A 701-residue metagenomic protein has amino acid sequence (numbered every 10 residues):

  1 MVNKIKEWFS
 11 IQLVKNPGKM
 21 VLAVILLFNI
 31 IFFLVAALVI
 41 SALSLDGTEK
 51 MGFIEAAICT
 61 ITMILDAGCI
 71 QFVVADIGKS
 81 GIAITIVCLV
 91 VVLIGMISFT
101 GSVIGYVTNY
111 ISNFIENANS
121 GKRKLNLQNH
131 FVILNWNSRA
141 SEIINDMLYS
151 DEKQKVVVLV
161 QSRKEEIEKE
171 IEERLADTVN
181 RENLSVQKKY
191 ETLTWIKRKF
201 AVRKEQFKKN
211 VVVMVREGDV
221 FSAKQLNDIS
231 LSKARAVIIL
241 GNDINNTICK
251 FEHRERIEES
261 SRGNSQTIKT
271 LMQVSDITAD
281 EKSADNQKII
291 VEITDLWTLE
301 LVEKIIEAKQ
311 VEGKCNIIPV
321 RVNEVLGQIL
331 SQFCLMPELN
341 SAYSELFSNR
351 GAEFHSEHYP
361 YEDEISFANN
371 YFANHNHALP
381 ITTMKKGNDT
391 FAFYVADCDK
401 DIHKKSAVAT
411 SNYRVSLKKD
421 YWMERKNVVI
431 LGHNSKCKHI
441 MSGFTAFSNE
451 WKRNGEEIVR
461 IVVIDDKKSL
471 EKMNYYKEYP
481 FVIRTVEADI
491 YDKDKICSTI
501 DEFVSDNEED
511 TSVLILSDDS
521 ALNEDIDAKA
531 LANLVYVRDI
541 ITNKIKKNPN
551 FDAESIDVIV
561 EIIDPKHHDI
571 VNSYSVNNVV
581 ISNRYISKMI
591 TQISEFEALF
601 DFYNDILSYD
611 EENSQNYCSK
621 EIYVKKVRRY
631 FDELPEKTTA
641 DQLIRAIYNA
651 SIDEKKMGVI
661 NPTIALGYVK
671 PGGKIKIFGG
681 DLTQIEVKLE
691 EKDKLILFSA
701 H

Functional and structural regions predicted by a protein language model:
V2-I58, T62-H701: Cytosolic regulatory regions of ion transport systems
